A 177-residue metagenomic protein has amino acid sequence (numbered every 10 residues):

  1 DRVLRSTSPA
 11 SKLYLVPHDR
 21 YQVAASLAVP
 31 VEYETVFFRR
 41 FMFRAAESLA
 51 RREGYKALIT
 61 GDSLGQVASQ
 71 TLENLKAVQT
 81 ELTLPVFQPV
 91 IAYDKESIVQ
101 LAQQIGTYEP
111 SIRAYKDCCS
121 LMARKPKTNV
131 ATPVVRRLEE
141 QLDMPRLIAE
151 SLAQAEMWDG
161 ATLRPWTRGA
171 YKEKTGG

Functional and structural regions predicted by a protein language model:
D1-Q104, K174-G177: ATP-dependent adenylation/nucleotidyltransferase module used to activate substrates
S11, Y55, T71, A77-L84 (+2 more regions): Peripheral terminal appendages
